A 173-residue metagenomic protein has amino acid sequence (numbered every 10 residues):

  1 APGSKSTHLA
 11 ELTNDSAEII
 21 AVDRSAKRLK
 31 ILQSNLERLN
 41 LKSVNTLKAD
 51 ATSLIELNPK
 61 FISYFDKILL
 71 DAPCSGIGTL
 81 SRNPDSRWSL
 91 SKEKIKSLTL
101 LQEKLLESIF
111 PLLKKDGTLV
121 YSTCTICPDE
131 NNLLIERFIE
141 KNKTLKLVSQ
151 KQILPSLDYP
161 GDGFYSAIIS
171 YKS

Functional and structural regions predicted by a protein language model:
A1-S173: S-adenosylmethionine
